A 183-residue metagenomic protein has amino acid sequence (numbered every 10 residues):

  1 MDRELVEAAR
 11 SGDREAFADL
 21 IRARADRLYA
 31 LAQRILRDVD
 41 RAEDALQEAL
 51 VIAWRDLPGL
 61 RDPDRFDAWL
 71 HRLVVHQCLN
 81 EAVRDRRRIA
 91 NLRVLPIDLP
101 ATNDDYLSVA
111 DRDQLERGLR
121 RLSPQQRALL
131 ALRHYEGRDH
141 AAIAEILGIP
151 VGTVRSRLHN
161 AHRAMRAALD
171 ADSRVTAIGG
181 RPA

Functional and structural regions predicted by a protein language model:
D2, N80, R88-L115: Internal acidic/polar
E4-A8, Q114-L122: Short amphipathic alpha-helical boundary/capping segments
R10-D19, Y29-E48, V151: Short, charged helix-capping/linker segments at alpha-helix termini
I21-V39, D56, L119, A164 (+1 more regions): Amphipathic, Lys/Arg- and hydrophobic-enriched alpha-helical face
A30, D44-V51, R55, D64-H76 (+1 more regions): Structural recognition of an alpha-helix C-terminal capping motif at a helix-to-coil junction
R55-D62, R72-R93, S108, N160 (+2 more regions): Arg/Lys-rich amphipathic alpha helix in sigma70-family domain 2
V83, L122, R127, H162-A183: Short, Lys/Arg-enriched C-terminal cap helix and immediately downstream tail that follows
R117-R120, P124-A128, E136-T153, A164-A167: Helix-turn-helix DNA-binding module
